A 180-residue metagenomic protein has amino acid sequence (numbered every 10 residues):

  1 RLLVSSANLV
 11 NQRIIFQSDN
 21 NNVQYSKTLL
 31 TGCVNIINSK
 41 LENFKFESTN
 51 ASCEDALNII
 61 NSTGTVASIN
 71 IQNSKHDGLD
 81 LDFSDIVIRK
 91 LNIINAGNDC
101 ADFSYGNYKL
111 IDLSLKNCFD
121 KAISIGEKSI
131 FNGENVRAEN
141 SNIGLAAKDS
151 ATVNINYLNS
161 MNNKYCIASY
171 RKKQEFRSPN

Functional and structural regions predicted by a protein language model:
R1-N180: Extracellular beta-rich repeat passengers
